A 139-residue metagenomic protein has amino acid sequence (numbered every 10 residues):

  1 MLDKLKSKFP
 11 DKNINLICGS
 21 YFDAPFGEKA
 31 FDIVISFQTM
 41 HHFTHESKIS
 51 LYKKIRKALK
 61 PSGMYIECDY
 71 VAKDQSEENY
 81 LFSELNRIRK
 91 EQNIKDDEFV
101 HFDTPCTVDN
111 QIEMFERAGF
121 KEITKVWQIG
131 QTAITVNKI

Functional and structural regions predicted by a protein language model:
M1-A24: Class I SAM-dependent methyltransferase SAM/SAH-binding core
D11-N13, S62, F120-E122: A generic structural signal for alpha->beta connector loops
I17, I35, I66: Conserved Rossmann-like nucleotide-binding pocket used by diverse enzymes that bind dinucleotide cofactors
F22, F26-V34: A short acidic, Gly/Pro-enriched loop at the edge of an enzyme's catalytic core that lines a small-molecule cofactor
D32-S47: A short SAM/SAH-binding and catalytic strip from SAM-dependent methyltransferases
I49-P61: A short glycine-rich, Lys/Arg-flanked "PGG" loop and its adjoining helix->strand segment in the class I
C68-A118, E122-K125: C-terminal alpha-helical "lid/dimerization" subdomain adjacent to the S-adenosyl-L-methionine
A118, I129-I139: C-terminal lobe and adjacent flexible extensions of AdoMet/dcAdoMet transferase-like proteins
